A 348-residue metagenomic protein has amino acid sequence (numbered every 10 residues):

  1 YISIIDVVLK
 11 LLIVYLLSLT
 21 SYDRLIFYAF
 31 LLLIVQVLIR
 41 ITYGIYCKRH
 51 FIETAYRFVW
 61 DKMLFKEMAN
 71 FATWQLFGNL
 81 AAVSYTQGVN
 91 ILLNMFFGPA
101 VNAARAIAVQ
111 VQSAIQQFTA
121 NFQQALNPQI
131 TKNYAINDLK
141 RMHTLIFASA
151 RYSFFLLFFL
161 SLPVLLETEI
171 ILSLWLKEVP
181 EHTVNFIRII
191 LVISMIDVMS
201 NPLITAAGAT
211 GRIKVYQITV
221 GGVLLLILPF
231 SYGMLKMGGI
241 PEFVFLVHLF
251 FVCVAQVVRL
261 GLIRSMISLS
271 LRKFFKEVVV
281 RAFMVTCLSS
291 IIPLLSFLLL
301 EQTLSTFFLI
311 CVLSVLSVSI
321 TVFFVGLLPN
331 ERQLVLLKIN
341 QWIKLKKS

Functional and structural regions predicted by a protein language model:
Y1-I2, I26, C47, L191-V223 (+3 more regions): Membrane-interface junctions at transmembrane-helix termini in multi-pass inner-membrane proteins
I2-R49, F71, G221-L226, I240-L262 (+1 more regions): Hydrophobic alpha-helical transmembrane segments
Y15-L16, I41-T42, H143-V198, L225-K236 (+2 more regions): Alpha-helical transmembrane segments of multi-pass membrane transport and lipid-handling proteins
L25-F30, M63-A72, I91-S113, R141-T144 (+2 more regions): Interfacial/gating helices of multi-pass transporter permease domains
L25-L32, Y43-T86, A125, Q129 (+3 more regions): Interhelical loop/hinge segments that connect adjacent transmembrane helices in multipass membrane
L31, L38, T73-W74, V89-I91 (+4 more regions): Alpha-helical transmembrane segments of polytopic membrane transporters and translocases
F51-E53, A108, Q112-A150, L157 (+1 more regions): Helix-loop junctions and terminal segments of transmembrane helices in multi-pass membrane transport/translocation
R264-F275, P293-S348: Membrane-proximal transmembrane or re-entrant/amphipathic helices at the cytosolic face
